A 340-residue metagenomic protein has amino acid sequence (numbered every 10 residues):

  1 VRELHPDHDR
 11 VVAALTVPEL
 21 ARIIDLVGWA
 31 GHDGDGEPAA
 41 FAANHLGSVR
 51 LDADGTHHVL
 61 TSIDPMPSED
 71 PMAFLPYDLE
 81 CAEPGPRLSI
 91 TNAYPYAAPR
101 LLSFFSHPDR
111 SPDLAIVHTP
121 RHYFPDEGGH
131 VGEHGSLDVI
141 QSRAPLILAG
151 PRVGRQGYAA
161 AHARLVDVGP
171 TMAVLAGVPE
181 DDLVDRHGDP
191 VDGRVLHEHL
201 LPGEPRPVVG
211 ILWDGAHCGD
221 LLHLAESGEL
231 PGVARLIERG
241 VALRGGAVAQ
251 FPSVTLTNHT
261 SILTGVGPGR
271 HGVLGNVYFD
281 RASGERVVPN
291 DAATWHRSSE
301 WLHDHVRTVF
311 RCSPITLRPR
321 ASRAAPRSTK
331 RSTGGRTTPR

Functional and structural regions predicted by a protein language model:
V1, A115-I116, L146-I147, V168-M172 (+4 more regions): Beta-strand elements within well-structured catalytic alpha/beta cores of enzymes that handle phosphate/sulfate esters
V1-Q156, R164-L165, G169, V287 (+1 more regions): Active-site neighborhoods of enzymes that stabilize oxyanions during catalysis
L26, L101-S103, D182-D185, L243-Q250 (+1 more regions): Surface-exposed patches in mature extracellular/periplasmic domains of secreted proteins
A42, G177-R206: Polar, surface-exposed loop/tail segments that function as active-site lids or cofactor/substrate-recognition elements
D64, H118-H122, L148-R152, L200 (+3 more regions): Short, flexible loop/turn elements at secondary-structure junctions
H107-R110, D138-Q141, L201-P205, S227-G228 (+3 more regions): Extracellular/periplasmic catalytic domains that process cell-envelope and extracellular macromolecules
R110-P112, E204-V209, R239-L243, T316-A321: Loop/turn elements at helix/coil->beta-strand transitions in domains of secreted/extracellular proteins
E198, C218-C312, A325-P339: Active-site nucleophile/metal-coordination loop of metallo-enzymes that catalyze phosphate/sulfate and related
